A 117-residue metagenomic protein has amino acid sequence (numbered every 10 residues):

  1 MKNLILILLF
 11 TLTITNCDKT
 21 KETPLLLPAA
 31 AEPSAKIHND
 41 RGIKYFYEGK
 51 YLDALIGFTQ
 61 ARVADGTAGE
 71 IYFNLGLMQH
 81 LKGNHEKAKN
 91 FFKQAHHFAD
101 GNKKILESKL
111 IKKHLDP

Functional and structural regions predicted by a protein language model:
K21-I37: TPR-adjacent "capping" and linker segments in tetratricopeptide-repeat scaffold/adaptor proteins
D40, N74, E107-K109: Canonical tetratricopeptide repeat
T59-V63, H96-H97: Conserved structural position within tetratricopeptide repeats
